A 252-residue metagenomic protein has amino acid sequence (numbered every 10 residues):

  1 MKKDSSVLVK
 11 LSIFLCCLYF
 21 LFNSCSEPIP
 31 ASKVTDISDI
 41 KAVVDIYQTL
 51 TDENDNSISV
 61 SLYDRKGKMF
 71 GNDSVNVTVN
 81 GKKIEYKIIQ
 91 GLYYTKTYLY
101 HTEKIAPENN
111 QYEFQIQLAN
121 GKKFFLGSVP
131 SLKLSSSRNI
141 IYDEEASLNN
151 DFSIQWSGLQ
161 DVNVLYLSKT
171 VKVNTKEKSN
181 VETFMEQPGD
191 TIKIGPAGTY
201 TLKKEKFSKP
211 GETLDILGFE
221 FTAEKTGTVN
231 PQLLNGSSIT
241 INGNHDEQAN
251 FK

Functional and structural regions predicted by a protein language model:
K2-S12: Bacterial N-terminal signal peptides that target proteins for export
L11-Y19: Sec-dependent N-terminal signal peptides
L21-S24: C-terminal motif of bacterial Sec signal peptides marking the signal peptidase cleavage site
S26-A106, Q111-K122, E205-K252: Ser/Thr/Pro- and often Gln-rich low-complexity regulatory segments of eukaryotic transcriptional regulators
I84, L126-P130, D190-K193, Y200-L202 (+1 more regions): Generic detection of short hydrophobic beta-strand segments and adjacent strand-loop junctions
Y100-N163: Extracellular-facing segments of soluble proteins and assemblies that are Gly/Ser/Thr-biased and enriched in aromatics
R138-K203: Short helix-loop boundary/capping segments
